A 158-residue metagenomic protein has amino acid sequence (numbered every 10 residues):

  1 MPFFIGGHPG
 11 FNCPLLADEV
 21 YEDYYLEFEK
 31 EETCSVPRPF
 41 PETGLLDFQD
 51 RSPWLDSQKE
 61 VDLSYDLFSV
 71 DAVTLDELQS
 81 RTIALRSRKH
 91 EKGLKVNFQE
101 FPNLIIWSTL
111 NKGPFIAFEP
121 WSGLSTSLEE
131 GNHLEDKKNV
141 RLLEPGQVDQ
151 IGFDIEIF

Functional and structural regions predicted by a protein language model:
M1-G6: Short, hydrophobic/aromatic beta-strand segments
H8, F118, G146: A residue-level signal for conserved active-site and pocket-lining positions in enzyme catalytic cores
G10-F98: Active-site/ligand-binding surface loops and adjacent short beta/alpha elements that line catalytic pockets across
Y25, T82-A84, A117, Q150-D154: Beta-strand secondary-structure signal
R86-T126: Glycine-rich active-site loops that engage anionic ligands at enzyme catalytic sites
L128-E135: Short, structured beta-strand/loop micro-motifs enriched in basic residues and often containing a Trp
R141-F158: Short Pro-Gly-centered flexible turn/kink motifs
